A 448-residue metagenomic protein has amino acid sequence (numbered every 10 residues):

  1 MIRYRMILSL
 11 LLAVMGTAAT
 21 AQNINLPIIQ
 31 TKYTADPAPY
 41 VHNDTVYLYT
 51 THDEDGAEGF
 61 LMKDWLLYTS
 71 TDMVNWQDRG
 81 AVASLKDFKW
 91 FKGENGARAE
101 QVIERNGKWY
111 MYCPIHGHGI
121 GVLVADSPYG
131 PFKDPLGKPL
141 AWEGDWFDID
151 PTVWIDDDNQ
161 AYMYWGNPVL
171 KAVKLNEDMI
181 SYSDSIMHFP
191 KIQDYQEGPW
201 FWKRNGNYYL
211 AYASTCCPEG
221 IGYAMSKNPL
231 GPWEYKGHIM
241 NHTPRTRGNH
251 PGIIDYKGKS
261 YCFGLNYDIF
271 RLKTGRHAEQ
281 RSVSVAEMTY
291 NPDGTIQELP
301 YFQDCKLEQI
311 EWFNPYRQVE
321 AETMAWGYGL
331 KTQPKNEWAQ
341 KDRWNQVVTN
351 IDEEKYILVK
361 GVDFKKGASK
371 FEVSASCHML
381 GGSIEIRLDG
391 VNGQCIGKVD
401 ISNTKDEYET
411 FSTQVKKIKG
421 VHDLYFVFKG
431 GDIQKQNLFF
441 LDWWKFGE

Functional and structural regions predicted by a protein language model:
M1-N23: Bacterial Sec-dependent N-terminal signal peptides
A21-E448: Carbohydrate-active catalytic/glycan-binding domains of CAZyme proteins, especially the secreted or lumenal ectodomains
